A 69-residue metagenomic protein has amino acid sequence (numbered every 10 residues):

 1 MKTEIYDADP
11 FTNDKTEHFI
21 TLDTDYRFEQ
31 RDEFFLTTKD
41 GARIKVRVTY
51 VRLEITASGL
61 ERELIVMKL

Functional and structural regions predicted by a protein language model:
M1, K68-L69: Short intrinsically disordered terminal tails
M1-E17: Short, basic/aromatic beta-hairpin or loop at an interaction surface
D9, T38, T56: Acidic surface patches and DE-rich sequence motifs
E17-T24: Short alpha-helix capping/helix-loop boundary micro-motifs
R27-Q30: Short, well-ordered loop/turn sites that connect or cap secondary structure elements
E33, T38-K45: Short, charged beta-turn/beta-strand-edge "cap" motif at the junction between a beta-strand and an adjacent loop
R43-L53: Short beta-strand-centered aromatic/proline hotspots
E54-K68: Short, solvent-exposed secondary-structure boundary/capping segments
